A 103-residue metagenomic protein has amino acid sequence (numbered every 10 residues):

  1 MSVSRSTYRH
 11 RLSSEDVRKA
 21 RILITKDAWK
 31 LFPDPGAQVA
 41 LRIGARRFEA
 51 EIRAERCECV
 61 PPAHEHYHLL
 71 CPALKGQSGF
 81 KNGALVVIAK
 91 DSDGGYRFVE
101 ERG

Functional and structural regions predicted by a protein language model:
M1-G103: Acidic, low-complexity intrinsically disordered regions
